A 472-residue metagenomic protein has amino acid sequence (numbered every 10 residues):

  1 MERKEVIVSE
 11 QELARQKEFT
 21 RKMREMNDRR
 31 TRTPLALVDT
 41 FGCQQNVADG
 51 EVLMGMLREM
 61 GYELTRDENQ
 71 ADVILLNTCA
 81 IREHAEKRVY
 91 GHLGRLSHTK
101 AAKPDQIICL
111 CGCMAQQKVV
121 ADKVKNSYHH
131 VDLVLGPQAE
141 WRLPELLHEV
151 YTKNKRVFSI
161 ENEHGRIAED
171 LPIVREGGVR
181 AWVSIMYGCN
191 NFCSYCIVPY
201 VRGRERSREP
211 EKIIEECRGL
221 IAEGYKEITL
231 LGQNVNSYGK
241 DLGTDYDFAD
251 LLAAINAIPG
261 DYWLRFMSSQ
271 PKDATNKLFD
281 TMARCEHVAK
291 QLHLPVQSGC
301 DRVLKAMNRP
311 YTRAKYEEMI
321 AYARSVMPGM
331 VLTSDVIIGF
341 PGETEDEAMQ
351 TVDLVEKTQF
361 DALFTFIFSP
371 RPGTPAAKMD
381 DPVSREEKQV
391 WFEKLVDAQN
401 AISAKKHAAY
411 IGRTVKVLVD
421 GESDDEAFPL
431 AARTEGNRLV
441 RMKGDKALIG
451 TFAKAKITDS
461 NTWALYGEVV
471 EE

Functional and structural regions predicted by a protein language model:
M1-Y238, K277, L292, A314-S325 (+4 more regions): Proteins enriched for Cys/Gly/acidic motifs involved in redox and nucleic-acid/cofactor modification
V6, K378-E472: Terminal RNA-binding accessory module
C43, G239-G260, M307-P310, P370-A401: Radical SAM enzyme [4Fe-4S]-AdoMet core and its adjacent flexible, acidic and glycine-rich loops/tails across
D105-L110, Q117-V119, A222-E345, E356: Conserved SAM/AdoMet-binding glycine-rich loop
W141, N191, N236, D301-R302 (+2 more regions): Glycine-centered loop/turn positions within well-structured domains that cap or flank conserved ligand/cofactor-binding
I173-R175, D280-R284, V296, H407-A409 (+2 more regions): Replace "in large, NTP-powered and nucleic-acid-processing enzymes" with "in large, NTP-powered factors and other
E176-V179, C189-N191, V288, S298 (+5 more regions): Short flexible coil/turn linkers enriched for glycine and charged/polar residues that connect secondary-structure
C193, I213, L230, F266 (+7 more regions): Conserved, mostly hydrophobic/aromatic
